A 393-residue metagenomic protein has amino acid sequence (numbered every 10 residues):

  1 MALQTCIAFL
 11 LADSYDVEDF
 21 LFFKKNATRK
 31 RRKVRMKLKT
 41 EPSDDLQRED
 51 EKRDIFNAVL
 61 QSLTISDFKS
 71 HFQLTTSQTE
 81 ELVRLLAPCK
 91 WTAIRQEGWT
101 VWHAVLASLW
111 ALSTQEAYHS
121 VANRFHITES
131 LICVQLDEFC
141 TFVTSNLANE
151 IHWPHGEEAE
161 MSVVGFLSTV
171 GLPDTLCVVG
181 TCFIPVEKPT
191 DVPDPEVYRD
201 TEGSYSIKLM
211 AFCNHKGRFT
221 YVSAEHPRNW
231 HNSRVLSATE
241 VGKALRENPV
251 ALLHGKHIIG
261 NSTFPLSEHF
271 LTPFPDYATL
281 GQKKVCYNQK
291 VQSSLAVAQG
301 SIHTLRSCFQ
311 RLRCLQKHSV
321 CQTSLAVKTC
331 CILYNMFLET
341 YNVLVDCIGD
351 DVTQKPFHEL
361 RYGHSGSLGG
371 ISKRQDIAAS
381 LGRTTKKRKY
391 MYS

Functional and structural regions predicted by a protein language model:
M1-A93, L147-A148, W153, C347 (+1 more regions): Charged, often Cys/His-bearing segments associated with DNA-binding zinc-finger transcription factors
T75, A107, V121: Short alpha-helical segments in extracytoplasmic peptidoglycan/chitin-binding modules and envelope-associated proteins
T75-Q78, L82, H103, A117 (+2 more regions): Generic hydrophobic, aliphatic-rich segments that mediate packing or membrane embedding
T76, V101-W102, E202-I207: Short, flexible loop/turn motifs enriched in small residues
C89-W99, K188, V192-P193: An N-terminal domain-cap segment
V101-T114: Short, amphipathic alpha-helical "recognition" segments used to contact nucleic acids or chromatin
A117-S120, R124-S393: Short, well-ordered secondary-structure "scaffold" segments embedded in the functional core of diverse domains
